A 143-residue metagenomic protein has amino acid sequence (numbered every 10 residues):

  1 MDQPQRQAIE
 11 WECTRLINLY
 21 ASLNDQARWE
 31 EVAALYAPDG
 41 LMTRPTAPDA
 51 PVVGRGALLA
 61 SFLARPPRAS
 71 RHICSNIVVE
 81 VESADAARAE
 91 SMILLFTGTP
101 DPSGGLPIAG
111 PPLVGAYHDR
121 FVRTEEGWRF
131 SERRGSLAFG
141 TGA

Functional and structural regions predicted by a protein language model:
M1-E30, A34, P38: Short, low-complexity N-terminal intrinsically disordered segments enriched in polar/charged residues
Q3, Q7, D49-V52, I108: Charge-dense, low-complexity intrinsically disordered segments
P4-Q5, I17, T43, A64 (+1 more regions): Residue-level detector of alpha-helix boundaries and kinks
C13, W29, R55, G110-V114 (+1 more regions): Short linear sequence motifs
Y20, A27, F62, G98-T99 (+1 more regions): Generic low-complexity, intrinsically disordered sequence content enriched in small uncharged/hydrophobic residues
W29-T97: A solvent-exposed, acidic/Ser-Thr-rich amphipathic alpha-helical stretch
P66-A143: A beta-strand edge to alpha-helix "cap/lid" segment located at domain peripheries
